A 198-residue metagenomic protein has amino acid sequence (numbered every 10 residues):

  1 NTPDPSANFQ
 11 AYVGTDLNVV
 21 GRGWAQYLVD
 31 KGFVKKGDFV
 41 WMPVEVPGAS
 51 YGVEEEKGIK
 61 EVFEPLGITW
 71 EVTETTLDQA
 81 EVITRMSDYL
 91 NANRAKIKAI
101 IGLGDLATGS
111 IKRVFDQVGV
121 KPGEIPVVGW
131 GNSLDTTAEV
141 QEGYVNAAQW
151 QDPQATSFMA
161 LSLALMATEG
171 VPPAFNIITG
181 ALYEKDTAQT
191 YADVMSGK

Functional and structural regions predicted by a protein language model:
N1, A11-G14, F39-P43, E71-V72 (+3 more regions): Structural recognition of the beta-strand scaffold that forms the well-ordered cores of secreted hydrolase catalytic
N1-V19, S133-Q141, V145-N146, T187-A192: Flexible loop/hinge segments that line or gate small-molecule binding clefts
A7-N8, K35-F39, E64-W70, A95-K98 (+2 more regions): Loop/turn elements at helix/coil->beta-strand transitions in domains of secreted/extracellular proteins
Y12-F39, V82-I83, N132-T136, Q151-E169: Hydrophobic alpha-helical segments within soluble ligand-binding/sensing domains
V20-W24, S50-T69, R85, S110-V114 (+1 more regions): Short, solvent-exposed amphipathic alpha-helices that sit in or adjacent to ligand/effector-binding or catalytic
D38-P43, K60-A80, T179: Short beta-strand elements in bilobed, periplasmic/extracellular small-molecule ligand-binding domains
P43, Y51, D152-K198: Hinge/cleft segment of the Venus flytrap/periplasmic-binding protein
I59, E71, T75-A138: Hydrophobic alpha-helical
